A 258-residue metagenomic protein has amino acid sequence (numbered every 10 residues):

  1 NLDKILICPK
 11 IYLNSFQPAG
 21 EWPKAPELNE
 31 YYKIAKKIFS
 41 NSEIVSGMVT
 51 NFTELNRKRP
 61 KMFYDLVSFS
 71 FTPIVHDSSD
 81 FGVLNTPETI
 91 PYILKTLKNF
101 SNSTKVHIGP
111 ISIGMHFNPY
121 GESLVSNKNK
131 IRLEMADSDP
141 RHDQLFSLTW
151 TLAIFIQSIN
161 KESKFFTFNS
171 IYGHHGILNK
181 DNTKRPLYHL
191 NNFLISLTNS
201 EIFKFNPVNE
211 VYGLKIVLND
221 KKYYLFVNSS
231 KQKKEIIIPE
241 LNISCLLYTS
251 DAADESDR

Functional and structural regions predicted by a protein language model:
N1-W22: Active-site beta->alpha loop and helix N-cap motifs at the rims of alpha/beta catalytic domains
I5-I7, L66-T72, F168: Non-cysteine beta-strand/loop elements that form the S-adenosyl-L-methionine
P18-D143: Noncatalytic carbohydrate-binding groove/subsite architecture in carbohydrate-active enzymes
G109-L187: Aromatic/acidic polysaccharide-binding cleft in carbohydrate-active enzymes
N160-K221: Glycan-recognition and catalytic regions of carbohydrate-active enzymes
P207-L241: Carbohydrate-binding surface patches
Y248-E255: Conserved small/polar residues in nucleotide/adenosyl-binding loops
